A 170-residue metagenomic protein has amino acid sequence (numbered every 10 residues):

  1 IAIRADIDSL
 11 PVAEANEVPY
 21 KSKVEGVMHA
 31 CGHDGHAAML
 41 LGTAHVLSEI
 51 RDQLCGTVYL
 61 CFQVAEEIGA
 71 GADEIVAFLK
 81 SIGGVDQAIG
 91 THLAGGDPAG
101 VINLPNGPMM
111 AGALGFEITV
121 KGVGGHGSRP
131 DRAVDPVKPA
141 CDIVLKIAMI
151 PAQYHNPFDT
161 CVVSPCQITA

Functional and structural regions predicted by a protein language model:
L10, E17-M28, D34-G35, L41 (+2 more regions): Histidine/acidic-residue-rich, glycine-tolerant segments that coordinate divalent metal ions
